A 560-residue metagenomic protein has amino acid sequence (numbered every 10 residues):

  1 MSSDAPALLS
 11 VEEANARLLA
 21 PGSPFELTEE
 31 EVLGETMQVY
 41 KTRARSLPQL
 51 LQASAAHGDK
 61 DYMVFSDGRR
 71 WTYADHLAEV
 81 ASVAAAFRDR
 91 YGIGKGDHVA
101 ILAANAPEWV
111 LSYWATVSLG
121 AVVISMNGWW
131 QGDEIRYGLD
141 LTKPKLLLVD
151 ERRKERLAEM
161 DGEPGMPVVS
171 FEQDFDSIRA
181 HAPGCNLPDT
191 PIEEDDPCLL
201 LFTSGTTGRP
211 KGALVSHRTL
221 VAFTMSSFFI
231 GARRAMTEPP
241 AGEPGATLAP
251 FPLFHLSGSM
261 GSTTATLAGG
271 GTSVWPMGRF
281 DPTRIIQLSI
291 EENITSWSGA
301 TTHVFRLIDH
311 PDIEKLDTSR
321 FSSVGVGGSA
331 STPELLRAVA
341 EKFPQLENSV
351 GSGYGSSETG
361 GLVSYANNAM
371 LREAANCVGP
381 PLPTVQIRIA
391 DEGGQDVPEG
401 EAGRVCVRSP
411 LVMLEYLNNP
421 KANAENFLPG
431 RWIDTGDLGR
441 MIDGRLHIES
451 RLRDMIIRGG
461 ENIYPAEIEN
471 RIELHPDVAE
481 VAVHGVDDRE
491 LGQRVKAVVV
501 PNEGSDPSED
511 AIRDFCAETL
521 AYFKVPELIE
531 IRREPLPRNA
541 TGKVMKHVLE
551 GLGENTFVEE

Functional and structural regions predicted by a protein language model:
T28-E30, D67, R152-E194, R209-P210 (+2 more regions): ANL superfamily adenylate-forming
V39-A44, P48, D61-W114, Q131-R136: Conserved AMP-binding/adenylate-forming core of the ANL superfamily
D59, G184-F202, R209, A235-A246: Conserved pre-ATP/AMP-binding loop-to-beta segment of ANL
T72-A74, C198-S226: Conserved AMP-binding A3 loop
G120, V221-A246, F254-T295, H310: Conserved AMP-binding/adenylation subdomain of ANL enzymes
W130, L147, W297, S409 (+6 more regions): AMP-binding/adenylate-forming catalytic core of the ANL superfamily
A268-G271, E291-S298, H310-E373, Q386: Gly/Ser/Thr-rich phosphate-binding loop
P380-T384, Q395-N426, E461-I463, T556: Conserved ATP/PPi-binding loop(s) of AMP-dependent carboxylate-activating enzymes
